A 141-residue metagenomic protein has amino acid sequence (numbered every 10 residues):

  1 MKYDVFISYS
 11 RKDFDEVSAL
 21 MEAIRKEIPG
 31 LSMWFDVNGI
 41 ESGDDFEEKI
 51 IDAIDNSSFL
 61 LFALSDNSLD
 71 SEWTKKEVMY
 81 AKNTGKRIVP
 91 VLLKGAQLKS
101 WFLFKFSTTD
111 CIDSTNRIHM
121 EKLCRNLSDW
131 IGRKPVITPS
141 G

Functional and structural regions predicted by a protein language model:
M1-F62, N67, E72, K82-K86 (+3 more regions): Conserved N-terminal substructure of TIR/SEFIR domains
Y3-V5, S107-D110: Short amphipathic alpha-helical segments
K75: Glycine-rich phosphate-binding loop at the start of an alpha helix
V89: Rossmann-like NAD(H)/NADP(H) cofactor-binding core
L92-L93: SF2 helicase/translocase ATPase core recognition
A96-T108: Glycine-rich, charge-decorated loop segments at or immediately adjacent to ligand/cofactor-binding or catalytic sites
C111-T115: Short acidic-hydrophobic, aromatic-tinged amphipathic segments that line or gate anion-handling sites
